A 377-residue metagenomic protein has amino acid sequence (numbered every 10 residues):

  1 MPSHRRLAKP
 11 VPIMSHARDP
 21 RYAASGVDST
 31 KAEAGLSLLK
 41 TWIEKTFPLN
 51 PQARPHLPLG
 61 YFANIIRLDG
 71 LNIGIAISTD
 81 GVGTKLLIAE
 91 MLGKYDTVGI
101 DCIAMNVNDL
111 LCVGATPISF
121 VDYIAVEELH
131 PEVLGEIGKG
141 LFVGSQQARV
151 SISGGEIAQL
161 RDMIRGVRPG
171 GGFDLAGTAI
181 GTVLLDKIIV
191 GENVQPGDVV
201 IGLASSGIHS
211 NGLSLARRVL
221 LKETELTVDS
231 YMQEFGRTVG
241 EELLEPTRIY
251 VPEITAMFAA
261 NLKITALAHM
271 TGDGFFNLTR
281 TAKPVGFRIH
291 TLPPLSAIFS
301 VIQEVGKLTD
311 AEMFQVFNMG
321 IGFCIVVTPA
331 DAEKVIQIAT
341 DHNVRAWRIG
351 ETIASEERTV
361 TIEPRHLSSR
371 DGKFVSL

Functional and structural regions predicted by a protein language model:
M1-I13: N-terminal amphipathic/basic-hydrophobic helices that include classical n-h-c signal peptides and signal-anchor
S15-F47: N-terminal amphipathic/basic leader segments beginning at the initiator methionine
H16-A24, V133-S151, M163-L175, Q233-L244 (+1 more regions): Glycine-/charge-enriched secondary-structure boundary and capping motifs
D28, D80, G197, H269 (+1 more regions): Residue-level signature of catalytic and energy-coupling elements of molecular machines, predominantly ATP/GTP-dependent
G35, L39, I65, N106-V107 (+4 more regions): Buried hydrophobic packing segments
L36, G135-G138, L213: Hydrophobic face of alpha-helices
T41-S206: Glycine-rich phosphate/pyrophosphate-binding loop regions near the starts of catalytic domains
T79, L185-F235, V239: Short, acidic (Asp/Glu-rich) active-site segment that either coordinates a divalent metal cofactor
